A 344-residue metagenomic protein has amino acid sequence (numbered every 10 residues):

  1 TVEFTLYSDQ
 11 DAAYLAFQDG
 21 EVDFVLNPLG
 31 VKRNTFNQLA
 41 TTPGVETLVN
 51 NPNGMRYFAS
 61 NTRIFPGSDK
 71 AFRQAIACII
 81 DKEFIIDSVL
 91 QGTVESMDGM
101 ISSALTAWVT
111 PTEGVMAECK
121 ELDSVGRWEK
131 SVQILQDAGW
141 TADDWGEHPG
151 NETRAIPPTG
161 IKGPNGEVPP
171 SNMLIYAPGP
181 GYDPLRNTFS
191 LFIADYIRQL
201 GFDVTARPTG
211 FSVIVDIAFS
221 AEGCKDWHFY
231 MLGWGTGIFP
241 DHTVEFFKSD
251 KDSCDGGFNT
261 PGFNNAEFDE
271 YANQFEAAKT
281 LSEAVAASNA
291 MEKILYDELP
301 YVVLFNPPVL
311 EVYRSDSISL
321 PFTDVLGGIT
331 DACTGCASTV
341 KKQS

Functional and structural regions predicted by a protein language model:
V2-E3, A59-F65, F72-A75, T112-D123 (+3 more regions): Second-shell loop/turn segments in exported
F4-I64, A75, E83, D87-G92 (+2 more regions): Extracellular/periplasmic solute-recognition and catalytic clefts
S8, W140-T236: Ligand/substrate-recognition segments at binding pockets and active sites
D11-D19, N34-N37, F58, K70 (+9 more regions): Solvent-exposed, polar/charged alpha-helical surfaces in well-ordered, non-transmembrane soluble domains, broadly
N34-V49, C224-D226, P240-G257, R314-I318: Ligand-binding "clamshell"
Q74, I86-V89, S124, Q133 (+4 more regions): Extracytoplasmic/peripheral linker and loop segments enriched in polar/acidic and small residues with frequent Thr/Pro
S96-P158, P178-N187, K279-L281: Structural transition elements
F189, K251, Y313-S344: Long beta-strand-rich cores associated with HINT superfamily self-processing modules
